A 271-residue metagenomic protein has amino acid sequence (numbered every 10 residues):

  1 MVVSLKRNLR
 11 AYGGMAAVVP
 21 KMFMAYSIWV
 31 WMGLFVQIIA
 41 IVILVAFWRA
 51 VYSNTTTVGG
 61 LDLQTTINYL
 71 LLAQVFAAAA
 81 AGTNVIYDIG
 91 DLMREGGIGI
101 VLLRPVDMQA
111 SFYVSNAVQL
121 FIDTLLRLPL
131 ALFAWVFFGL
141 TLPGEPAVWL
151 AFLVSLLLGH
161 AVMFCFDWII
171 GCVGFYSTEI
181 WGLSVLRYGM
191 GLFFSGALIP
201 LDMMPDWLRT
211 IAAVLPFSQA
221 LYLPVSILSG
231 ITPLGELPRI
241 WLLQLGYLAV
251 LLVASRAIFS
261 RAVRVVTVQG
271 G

Functional and structural regions predicted by a protein language model:
M1-G271: Hydrophobic transmembrane alpha-helices and immediately adjacent juxtamembrane helices of multi-pass inner-membrane
